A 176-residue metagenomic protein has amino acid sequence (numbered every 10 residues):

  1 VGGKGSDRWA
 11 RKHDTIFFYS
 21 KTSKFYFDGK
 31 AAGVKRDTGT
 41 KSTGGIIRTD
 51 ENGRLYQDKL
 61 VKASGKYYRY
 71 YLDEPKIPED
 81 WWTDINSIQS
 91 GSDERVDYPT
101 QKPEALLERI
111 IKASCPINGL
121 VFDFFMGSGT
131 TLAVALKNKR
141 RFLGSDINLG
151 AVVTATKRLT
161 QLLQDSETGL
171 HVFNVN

Functional and structural regions predicted by a protein language model:
V1-S166: Core catalytic lobe of class I
Q164-N176: Extracellular/periplasmic ectodomains of large secreted or surface enzymes and adhesion receptors
